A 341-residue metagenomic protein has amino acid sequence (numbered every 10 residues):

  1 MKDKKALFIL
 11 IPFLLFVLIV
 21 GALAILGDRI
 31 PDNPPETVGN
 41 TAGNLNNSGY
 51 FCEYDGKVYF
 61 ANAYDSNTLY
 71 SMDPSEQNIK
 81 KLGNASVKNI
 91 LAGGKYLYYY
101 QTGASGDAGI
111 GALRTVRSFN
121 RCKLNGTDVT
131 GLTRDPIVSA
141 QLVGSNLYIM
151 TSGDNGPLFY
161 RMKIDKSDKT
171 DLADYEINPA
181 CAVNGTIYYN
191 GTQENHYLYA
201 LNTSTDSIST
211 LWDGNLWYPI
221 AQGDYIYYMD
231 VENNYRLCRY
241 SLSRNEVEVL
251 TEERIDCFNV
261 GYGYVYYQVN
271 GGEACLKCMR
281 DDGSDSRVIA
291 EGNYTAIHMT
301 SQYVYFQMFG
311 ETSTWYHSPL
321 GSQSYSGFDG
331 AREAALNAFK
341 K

Functional and structural regions predicted by a protein language model:
M1-V17: N-terminal Sec-pathway targeting helices
D32-G43, Q77-G83, T127-T133, S167-A173 (+3 more regions): A short beta-strand motif characteristic of beta-propeller blades
E36-L69, G83-I90: Beta-strand-rich domains and repeat architectures in extracellular enzymes and scaffolds, especially beta-propellers
N44-E53, A85-G94, R134-G144, D174-N184 (+4 more regions): Repeated scaffold domains used in trafficking and secretory/extracellular systems, primarily beta-propellers
Y59-A61, Y98-Q101, Y148-T151, Y188-N190 (+3 more regions): Residue position within the beta-strands of beta-propeller blades
N62-S66, S105-R117, S152-P157, G191-H196 (+3 more regions): Short, solvent-exposed loop/turn segments at conserved positions within beta-propeller repeat blades
M72-Q77, K123-T127, M162-S167, L201-D206 (+3 more regions): Short loop/turn segments that connect beta-strands within beta-propeller blades
N293-K341: Blade-level signature of beta-propeller repeat domains, shared across WD40, Kelch, NHL, RCC1 and BNR/Asp-box propellers
